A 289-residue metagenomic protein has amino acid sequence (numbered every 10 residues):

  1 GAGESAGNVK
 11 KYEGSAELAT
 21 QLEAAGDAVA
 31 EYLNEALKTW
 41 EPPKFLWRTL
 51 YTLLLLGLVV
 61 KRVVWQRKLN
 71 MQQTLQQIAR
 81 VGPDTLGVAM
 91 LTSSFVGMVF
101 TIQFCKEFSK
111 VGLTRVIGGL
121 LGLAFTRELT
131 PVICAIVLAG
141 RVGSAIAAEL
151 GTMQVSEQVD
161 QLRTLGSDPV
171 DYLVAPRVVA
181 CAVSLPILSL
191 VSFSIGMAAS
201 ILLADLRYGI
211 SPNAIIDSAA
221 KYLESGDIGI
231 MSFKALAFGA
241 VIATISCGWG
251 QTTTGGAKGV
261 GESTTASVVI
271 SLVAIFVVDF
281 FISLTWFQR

Functional and structural regions predicted by a protein language model:
G1-G3: N-terminal mitochondrial targeting presequence
A25-T74, W249-T254: Short, membrane-interfacial amphipathic segments enriched in basic
L69, Q73, Q77-I133, V137: Active-site cofactor/substrate anionic-group-binding motifs, chiefly glycine- and Lys/Arg-rich phosphate-binding loops
G82, L86, M90, L129 (+4 more regions): Selective transmembrane-helix segments that form parts of the transport pathway or gating/packing helices in multipass
Q103-T126, S194-L236, A240, T244-A266 (+1 more regions): Membrane-interfacial helix-loop-helix connectors in multipass membrane proteins
I117-D160, I245: Hydrophobic alpha-helical transmembrane segments of multi-pass membrane transport proteins
L150-A175, A257-V260: Short cytoplasmic-facing helical segments at TM-TM junctions of multi-pass membrane proteins
V260, A266-S283: Final/C-terminal transmembrane alpha-helix of multipass membrane proteins
